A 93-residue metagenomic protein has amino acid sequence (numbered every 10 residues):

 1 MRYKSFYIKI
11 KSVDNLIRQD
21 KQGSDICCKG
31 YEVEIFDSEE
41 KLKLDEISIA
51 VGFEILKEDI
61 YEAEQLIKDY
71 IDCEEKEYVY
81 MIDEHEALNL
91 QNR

Functional and structural regions predicted by a protein language model:
M1-E32: Short N-terminal "domain-start" leader segments that mark the transition from disordered tails or signal peptides into
M1-K4, E34, V51, K68: Short non-domain terminal segments
S12, G30-I35, E62, M81-E84: Intrinsically disordered, low-complexity regulatory regions of eukaryotic regulatory proteins
N15-I17, L42, Y78: Short linear/disordered segments characteristic of secreted peptide precursors and small low-complexity proteins
S24-I49: Short aromatic-glycine-(Arg/Gly/Cys) micro-motifs in beta-strand/loop hairpins
L44-R93: Mixed-charge, Lys/Arg-enriched low-complexity segments
